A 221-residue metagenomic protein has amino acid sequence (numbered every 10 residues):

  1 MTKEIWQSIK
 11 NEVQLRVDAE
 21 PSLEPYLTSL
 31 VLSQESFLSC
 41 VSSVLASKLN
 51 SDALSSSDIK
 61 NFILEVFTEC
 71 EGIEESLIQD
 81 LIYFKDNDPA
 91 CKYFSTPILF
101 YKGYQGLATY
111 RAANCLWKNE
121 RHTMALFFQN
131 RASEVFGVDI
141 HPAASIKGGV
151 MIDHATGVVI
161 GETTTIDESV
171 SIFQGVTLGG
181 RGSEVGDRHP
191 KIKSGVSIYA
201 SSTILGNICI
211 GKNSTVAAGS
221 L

Functional and structural regions predicted by a protein language model:
M1-R131: Terminal amphipathic alpha-helical/low-complexity segments used for targeting or macromolecular assembly
S133-L221: Structural signal for interior beta-strand "rungs" in well-ordered beta-sheet cores of soluble enzyme domains
